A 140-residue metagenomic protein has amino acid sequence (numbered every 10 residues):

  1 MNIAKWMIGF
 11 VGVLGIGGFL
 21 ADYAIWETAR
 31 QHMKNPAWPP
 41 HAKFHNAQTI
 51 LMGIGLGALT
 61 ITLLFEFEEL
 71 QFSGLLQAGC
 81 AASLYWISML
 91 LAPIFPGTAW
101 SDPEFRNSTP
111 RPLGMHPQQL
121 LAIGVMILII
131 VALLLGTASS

Functional and structural regions predicted by a protein language model:
N2-A24: N-terminal signal-anchor transmembrane alpha helix
I16-L20, I61, L90, I130: Hydrophobic residues within the alpha-helical transmembrane core of Major Facilitator Superfamily
G18-A47: Interfacial loop at the N-terminal end of multi-pass membrane proteins
K34, F44, T98-P112: Interfacial non-cytosolic loop connecting adjacent transmembrane helices
H41-L64, C80-S83, I87: Core segments of alpha-helical transmembrane spans in multipass integral membrane proteins
A47, Q77-A81, P110-V125: Individual transmembrane alpha-helices with interfacial aromatic-anchor signatures
T62-P103: Mid-chain, well-packed structural core segment of small domains
V131-S140: Juxtamembrane boundary at the C-terminal end of a transmembrane helix
